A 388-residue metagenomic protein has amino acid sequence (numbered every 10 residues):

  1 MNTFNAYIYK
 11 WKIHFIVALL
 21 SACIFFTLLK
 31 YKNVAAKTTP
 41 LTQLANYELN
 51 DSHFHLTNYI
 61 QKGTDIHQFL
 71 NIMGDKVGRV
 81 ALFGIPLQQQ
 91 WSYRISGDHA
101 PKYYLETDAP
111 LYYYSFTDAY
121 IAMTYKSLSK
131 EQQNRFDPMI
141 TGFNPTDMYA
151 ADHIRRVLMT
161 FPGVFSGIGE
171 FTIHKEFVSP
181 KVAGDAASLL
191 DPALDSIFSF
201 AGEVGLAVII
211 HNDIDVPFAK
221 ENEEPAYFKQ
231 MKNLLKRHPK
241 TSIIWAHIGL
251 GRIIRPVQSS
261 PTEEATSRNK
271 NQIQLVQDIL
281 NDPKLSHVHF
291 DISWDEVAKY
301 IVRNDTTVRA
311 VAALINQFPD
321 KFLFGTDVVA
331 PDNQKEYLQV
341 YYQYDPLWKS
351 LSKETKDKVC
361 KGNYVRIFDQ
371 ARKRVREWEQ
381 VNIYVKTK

Functional and structural regions predicted by a protein language model:
N2-L19, I24, L28-H53, Q61 (+4 more regions): Mid-to-C-terminal alpha-helical segments outside catalytic/metal-binding sites
K37-T42, Y47, S96-V216, K220-E223: Active-site gating/metal-coordination segments in enzymes
A45-N46, E131-D137, G163-V164, P239-T241 (+3 more regions): A short helix-to-beta-strand connector/capping loop
N50-F54, V80-F83, F136-I140, G167-G169 (+4 more regions): Hydrophobic faces of well-ordered beta-strands that scaffold small-molecule active sites in alpha/beta enzyme cores
F54-S127: N-terminal carbohydrate-binding/catalytic regions of secreted carbohydrate-active enzymes
L56-D65, L87-W91, L111-T117, F143-A151 (+7 more regions): Acidic-and-aromatic substrate-binding clefts and catalytic sites of carbohydrate-active enzymes
I66-L70, D118-K126, A151-R155, L194-F198 (+4 more regions): Generic structural signal for well-ordered alpha-helices, preferentially at hydrophobic/aromatic core positions
K175, V182-L323: Catalytic pocket-lining loop regions of alpha/beta-barrel enzymes, especially the amidohydrolase/enolase/GH5 lineages
